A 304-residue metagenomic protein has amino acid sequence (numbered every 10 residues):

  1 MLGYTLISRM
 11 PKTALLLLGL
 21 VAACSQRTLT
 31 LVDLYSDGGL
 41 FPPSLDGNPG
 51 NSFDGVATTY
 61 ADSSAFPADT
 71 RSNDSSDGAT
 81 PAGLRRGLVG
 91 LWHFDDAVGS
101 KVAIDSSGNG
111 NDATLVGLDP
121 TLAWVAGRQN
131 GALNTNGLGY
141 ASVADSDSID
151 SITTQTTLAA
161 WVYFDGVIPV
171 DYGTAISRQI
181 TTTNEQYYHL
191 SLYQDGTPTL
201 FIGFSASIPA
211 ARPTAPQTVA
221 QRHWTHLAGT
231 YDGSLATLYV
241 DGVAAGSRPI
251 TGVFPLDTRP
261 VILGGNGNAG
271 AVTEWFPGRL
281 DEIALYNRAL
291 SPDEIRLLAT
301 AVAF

Functional and structural regions predicted by a protein language model:
V21-A23: C-terminal motif of bacterial Sec signal peptides marking the signal peptidase cleavage site
S25-R27: Bacterial signal peptide processing site
L31-D33, G50, T58, D62-A65 (+3 more regions): Extracytoplasmic low-complexity segments
R85, V89, V98-A103, L138-F201 (+5 more regions): Extracellular glycan-recognition modules
F201-H226, G270: Short, aromatic/His-centered strand-loop micro-motif at the edge of beta-sheets
H223-T237: Localized edge beta-strand/strand-to-loop motifs within extracellular or lumenal beta-rich domains
R248-R279: Flexible glycan-contacting loops in extracellular carbohydrate-active proteins
